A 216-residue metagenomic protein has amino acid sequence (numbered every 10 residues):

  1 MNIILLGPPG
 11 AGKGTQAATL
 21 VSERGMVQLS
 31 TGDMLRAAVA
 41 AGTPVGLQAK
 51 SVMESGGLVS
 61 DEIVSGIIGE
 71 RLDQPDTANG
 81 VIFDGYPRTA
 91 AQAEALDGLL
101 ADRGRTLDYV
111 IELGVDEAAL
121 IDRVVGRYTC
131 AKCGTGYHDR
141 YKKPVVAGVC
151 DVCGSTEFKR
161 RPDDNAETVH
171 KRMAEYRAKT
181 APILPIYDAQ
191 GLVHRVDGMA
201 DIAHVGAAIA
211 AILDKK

Functional and structural regions predicted by a protein language model:
M1-K216: Glycine-rich phosphate-binding loop of ATP-dependent small-molecule kinases
